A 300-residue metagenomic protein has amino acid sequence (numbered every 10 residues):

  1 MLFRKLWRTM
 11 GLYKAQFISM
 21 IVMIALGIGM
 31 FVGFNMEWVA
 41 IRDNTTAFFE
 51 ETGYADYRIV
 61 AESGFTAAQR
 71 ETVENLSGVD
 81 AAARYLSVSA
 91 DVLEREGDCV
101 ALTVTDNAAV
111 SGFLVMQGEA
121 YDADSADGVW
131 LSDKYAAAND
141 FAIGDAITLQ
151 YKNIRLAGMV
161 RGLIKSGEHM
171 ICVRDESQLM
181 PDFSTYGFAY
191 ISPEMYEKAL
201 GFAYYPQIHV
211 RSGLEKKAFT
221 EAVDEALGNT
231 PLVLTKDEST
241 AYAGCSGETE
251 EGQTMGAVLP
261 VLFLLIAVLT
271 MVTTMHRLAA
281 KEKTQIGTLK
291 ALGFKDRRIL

Functional and structural regions predicted by a protein language model:
L2-V268, D296: Membrane transport/envelope proteins' first extracytoplasmic loop
Y13, L269-L300: Interfacial "coupling" helices/loops that link adjacent transmembrane helices in transporter permeases
